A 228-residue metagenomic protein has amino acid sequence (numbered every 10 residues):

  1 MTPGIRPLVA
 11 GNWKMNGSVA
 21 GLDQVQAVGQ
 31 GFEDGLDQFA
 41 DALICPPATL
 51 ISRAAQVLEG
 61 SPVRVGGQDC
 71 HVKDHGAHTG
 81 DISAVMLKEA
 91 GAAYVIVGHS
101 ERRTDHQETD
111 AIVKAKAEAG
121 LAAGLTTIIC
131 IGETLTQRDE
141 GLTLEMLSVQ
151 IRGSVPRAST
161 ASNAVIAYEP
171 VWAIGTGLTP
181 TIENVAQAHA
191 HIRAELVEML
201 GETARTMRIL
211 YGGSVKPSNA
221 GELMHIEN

Functional and structural regions predicted by a protein language model:
M1-N228: Active-site loop-to-helix "anion-binding N-cap" substructures in soluble metabolic enzymes
